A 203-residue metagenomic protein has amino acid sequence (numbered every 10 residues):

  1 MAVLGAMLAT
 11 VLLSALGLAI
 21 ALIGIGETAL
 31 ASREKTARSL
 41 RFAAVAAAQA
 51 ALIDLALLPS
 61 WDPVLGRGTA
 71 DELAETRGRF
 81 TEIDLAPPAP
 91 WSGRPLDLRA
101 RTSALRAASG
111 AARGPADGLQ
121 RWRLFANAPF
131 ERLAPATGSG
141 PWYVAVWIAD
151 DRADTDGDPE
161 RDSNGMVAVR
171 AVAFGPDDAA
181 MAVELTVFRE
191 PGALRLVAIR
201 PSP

Functional and structural regions predicted by a protein language model:
M1-T10, A15-L22, E27-S39, A46-P203: Conserved functional hotspots that engage anionic ligands or polymers and/or phospholipid headgroups
